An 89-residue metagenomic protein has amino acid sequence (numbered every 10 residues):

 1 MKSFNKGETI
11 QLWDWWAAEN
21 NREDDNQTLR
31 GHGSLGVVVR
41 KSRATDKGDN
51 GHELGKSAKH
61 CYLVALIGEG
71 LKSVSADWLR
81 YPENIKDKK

Functional and structural regions predicted by a protein language model:
M1-D25: Mixed-charge, Lys/Arg-rich low-complexity intrinsically disordered regions
K2-S3, V38, E69: Short, low-complexity interaction segments enriched in Ser/Thr/Pro/Gly
E8, S34, H60-Y62: Core residues of folded domains in eukaryotic genome-function proteins
I10, V37-V39, V64: Hydrophobic aliphatic residue packing
A17-R30, V74-L79: Acidic Ser/Thr/Pro-rich low-complexity disordered segments that often serve as glycosylated linkers/stalks around
R22-A44: Short beta-strand-centered aromatic/proline hotspots
G48-K89: Intrinsically disordered, low-complexity, charged/polar segments
